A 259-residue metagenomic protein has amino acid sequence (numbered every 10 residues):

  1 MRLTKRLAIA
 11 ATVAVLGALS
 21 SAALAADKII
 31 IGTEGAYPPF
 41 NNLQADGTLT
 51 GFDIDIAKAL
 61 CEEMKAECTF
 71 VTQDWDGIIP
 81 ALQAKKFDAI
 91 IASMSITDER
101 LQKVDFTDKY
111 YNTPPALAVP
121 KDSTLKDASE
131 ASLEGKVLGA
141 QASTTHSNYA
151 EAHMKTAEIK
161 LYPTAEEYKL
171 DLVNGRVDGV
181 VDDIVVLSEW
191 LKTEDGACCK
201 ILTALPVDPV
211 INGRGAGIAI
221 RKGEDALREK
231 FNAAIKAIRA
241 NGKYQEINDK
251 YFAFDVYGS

Functional and structural regions predicted by a protein language model:
L19-A25: Sec/Tat signal peptide C-region and signal peptidase I cleavage site
A26-S93, Q102, F254: Extracytoplasmic small-molecule ligand-binding "clamshell" domains of the periplasmic binding protein/Venus flytrap
I54, F70-P80, L125-K126, K160-N174 (+1 more regions): Short helix-initiation/N-cap motifs at beta->coil->alpha
K65-E67, A84-A92, K136, V173-V186 (+1 more regions): Alpha-to-beta junction loops
E67, T145-Y162, C199-L202, N232-S259: Ligand-binding clefts/hinges and TM-proximal coupling segments of bilobed small-molecule sensing domains
G77, M94-Q102, A152, D178-N212: A ligand-binding cleft/hinge motif common to bilobed small-molecule-binding domains
N112-V119, K192-N232, F254-S259: Periplasmic-binding protein-like
P120-V137: Flexible hinge/capping segments at coil-to-helix
